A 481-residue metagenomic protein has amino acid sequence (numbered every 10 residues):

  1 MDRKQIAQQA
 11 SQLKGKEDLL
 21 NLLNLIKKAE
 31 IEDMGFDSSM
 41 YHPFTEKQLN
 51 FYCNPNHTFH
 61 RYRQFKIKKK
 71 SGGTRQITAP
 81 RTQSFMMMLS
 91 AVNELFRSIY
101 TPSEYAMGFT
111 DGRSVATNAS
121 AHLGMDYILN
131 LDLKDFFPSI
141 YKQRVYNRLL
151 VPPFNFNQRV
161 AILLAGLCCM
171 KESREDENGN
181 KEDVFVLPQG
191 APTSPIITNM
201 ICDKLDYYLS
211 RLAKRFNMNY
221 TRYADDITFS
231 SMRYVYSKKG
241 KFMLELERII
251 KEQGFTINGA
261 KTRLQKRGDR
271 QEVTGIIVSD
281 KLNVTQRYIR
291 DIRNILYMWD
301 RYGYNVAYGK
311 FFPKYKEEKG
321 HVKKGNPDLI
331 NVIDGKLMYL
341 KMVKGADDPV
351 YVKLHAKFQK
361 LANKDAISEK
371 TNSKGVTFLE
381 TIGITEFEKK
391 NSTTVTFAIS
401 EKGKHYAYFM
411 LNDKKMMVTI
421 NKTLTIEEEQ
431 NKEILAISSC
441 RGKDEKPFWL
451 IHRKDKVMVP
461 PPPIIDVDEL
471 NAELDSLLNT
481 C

Functional and structural regions predicted by a protein language model:
M1-I67, Q76-Y127, L131, F136-P138 (+10 more regions): Right-hand nucleic-acid polymerase module
K69-S71: Short acidic-glycine loop/turn motifs at beta-strand connectors
N130-K134, G190, S194, R215-R233: Catalytic palm active-site di-aspartate
I162: A short, basic-hydrophobic beta/loop patch
T396-M416: OB-fold (S1/OB) nucleic-acid-binding surfaces
M416, K456-V457: Single-stranded RNA-binding regions, centering on S1/OB-family and related RNA-binding modules
I420-L435: Short nucleic-acid-contacting surface segments enriched for D/E, G, S/T with interspersed K/R
